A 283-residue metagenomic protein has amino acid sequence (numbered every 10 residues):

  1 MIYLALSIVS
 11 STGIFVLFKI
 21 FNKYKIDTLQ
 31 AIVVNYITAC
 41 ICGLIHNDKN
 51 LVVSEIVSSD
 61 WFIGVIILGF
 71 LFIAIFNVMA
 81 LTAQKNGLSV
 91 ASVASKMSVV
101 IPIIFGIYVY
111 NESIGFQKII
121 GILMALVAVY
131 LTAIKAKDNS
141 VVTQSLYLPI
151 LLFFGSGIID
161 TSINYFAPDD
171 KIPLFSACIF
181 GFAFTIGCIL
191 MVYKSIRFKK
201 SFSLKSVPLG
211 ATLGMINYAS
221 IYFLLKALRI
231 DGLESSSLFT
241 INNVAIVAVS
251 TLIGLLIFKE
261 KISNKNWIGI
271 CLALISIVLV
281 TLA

Functional and structural regions predicted by a protein language model:
M1-I2, H46-D60, F105-K118, A167-I172 (+2 more regions): Helix-coil boundary and interhelical linker segments in multi-pass alpha-helical membrane proteins
M1-I66, F76-K85, A136-L148, G181-D231 (+1 more regions): Membrane-interface interhelical linkers
M1-L6, V100-F154, I158-Y165, N264-A283: Juxtamembrane helix-loop boundary signature in multi-pass membrane transporters
V9, I37, I41, F70 (+7 more regions): Hydrophobic/aromatic residues within the transmembrane alpha-helices of Major Facilitator Superfamily
T12, G69, I73-A74, V99-I104 (+5 more regions): Hydrophobic/small/kink-forming positions within alpha-helical transmembrane segments of polytopic membrane proteins
L29, S89, G115, P173-L174 (+2 more regions): Residues that define the loop-to-transmembrane-helix transition and helix capping in multi-pass membrane transporters
L44-D48, I107-Y108, Y130, C188-V192 (+3 more regions): Membrane-embedded alpha-helical segments of multi-pass transporters/permeases
A83-Y108, K118-L126, A177-T185, L233-L256: Specific alpha-helical transmembrane segments that line the substrate/conduction pathway and gating interfaces
